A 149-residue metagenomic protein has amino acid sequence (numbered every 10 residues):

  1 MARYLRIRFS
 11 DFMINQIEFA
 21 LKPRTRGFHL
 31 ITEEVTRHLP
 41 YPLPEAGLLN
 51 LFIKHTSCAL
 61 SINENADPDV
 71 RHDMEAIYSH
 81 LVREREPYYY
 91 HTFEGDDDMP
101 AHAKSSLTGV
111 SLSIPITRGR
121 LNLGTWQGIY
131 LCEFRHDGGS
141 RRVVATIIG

Functional and structural regions predicted by a protein language model:
A2-G149: Active-site histidine-anchored catalytic micro-motif
